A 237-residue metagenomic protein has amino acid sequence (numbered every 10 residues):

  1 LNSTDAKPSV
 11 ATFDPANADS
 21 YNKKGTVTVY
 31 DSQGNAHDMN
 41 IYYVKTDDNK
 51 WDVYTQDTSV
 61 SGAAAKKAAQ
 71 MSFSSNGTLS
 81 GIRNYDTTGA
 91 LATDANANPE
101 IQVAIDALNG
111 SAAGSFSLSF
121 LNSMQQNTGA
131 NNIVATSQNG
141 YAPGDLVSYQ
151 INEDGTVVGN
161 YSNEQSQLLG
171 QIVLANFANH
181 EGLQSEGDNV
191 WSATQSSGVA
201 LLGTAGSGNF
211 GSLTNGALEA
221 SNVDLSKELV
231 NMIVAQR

Functional and structural regions predicted by a protein language model:
L1-V234: S/T-rich, low-complexity, solvent-exposed segments of bacterial secretion/appendage proteins
R237: Structured DNA-binding interfaces in DNA transaction proteins
